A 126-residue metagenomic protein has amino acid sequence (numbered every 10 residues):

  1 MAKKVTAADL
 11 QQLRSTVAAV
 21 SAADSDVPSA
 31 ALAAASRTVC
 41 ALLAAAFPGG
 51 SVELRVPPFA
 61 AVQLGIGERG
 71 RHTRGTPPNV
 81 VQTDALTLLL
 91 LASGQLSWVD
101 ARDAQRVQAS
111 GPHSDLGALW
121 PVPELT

Functional and structural regions predicted by a protein language model:
M1-T126: Feature captures hydrophobic
